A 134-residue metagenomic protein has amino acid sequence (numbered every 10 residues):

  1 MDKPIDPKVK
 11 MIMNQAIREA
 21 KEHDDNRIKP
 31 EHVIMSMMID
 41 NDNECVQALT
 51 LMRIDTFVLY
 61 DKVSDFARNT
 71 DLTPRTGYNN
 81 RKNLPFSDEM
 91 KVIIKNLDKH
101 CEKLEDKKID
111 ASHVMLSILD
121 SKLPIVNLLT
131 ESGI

Functional and structural regions predicted by a protein language model:
M1-I134: Histone-fold recognition with a strong bias for associated Lys/Arg-rich disordered tails
